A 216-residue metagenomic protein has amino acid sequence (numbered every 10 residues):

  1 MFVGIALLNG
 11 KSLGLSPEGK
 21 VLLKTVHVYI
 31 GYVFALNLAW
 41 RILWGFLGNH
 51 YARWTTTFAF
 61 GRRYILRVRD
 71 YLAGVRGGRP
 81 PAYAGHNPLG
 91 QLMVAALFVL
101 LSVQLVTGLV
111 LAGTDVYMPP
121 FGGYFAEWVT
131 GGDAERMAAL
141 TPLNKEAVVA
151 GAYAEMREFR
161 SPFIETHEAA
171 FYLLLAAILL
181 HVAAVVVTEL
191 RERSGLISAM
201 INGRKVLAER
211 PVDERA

Functional and structural regions predicted by a protein language model:
M1-A216: Membrane-embedded alpha-helical bundles that constitute the cytochrome b-like, heme-associated redox core of multi-pass
